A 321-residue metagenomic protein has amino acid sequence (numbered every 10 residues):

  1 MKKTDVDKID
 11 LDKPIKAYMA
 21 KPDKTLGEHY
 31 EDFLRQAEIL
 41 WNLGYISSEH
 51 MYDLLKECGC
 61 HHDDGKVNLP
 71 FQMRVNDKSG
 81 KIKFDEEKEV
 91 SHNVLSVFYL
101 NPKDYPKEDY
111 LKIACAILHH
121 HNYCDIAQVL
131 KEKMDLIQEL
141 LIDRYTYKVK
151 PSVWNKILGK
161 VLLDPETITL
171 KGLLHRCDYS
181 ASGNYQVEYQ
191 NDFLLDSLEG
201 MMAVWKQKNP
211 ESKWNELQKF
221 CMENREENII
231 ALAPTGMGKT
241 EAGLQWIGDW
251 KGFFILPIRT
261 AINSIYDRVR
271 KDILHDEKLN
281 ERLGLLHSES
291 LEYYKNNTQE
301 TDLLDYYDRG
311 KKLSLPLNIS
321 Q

Functional and structural regions predicted by a protein language model:
M1-Q321: N-terminal helicase ATP-binding lobe
